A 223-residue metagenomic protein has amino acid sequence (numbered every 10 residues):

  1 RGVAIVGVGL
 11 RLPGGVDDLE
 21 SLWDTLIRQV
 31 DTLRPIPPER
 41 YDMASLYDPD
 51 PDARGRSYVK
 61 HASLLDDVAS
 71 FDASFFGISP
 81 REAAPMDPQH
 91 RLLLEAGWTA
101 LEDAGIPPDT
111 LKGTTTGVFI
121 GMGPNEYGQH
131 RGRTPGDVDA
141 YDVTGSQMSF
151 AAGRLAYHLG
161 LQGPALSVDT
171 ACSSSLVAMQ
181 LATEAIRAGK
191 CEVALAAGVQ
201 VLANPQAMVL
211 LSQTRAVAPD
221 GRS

Functional and structural regions predicted by a protein language model:
R1-S223: Cys-dependent condensing catalytic cores that perform Claisen condensation/acyl-transfer in fatty-acid/polyketide
